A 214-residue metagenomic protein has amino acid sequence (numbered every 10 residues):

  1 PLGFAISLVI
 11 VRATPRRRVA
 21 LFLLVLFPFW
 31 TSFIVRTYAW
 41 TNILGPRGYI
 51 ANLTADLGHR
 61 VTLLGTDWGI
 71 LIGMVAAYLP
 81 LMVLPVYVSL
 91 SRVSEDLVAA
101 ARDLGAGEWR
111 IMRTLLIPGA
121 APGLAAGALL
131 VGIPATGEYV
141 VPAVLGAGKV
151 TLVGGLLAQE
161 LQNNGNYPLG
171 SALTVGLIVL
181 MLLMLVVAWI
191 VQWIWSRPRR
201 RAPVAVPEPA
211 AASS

Functional and structural regions predicted by a protein language model:
P1-I6, I34-Y38, R47, A51 (+4 more regions): Membrane-embedded alpha-helices of multi-pass transport/permease systems
P1-V25, N42, D96-V98, L116 (+1 more regions): Transmembrane-helix boundary motif in ABC transporter permease subunits
A13-L21, Y49-I50, T66, D96 (+3 more regions): Membrane-helix interface segments
R18-A39, L157: Pore- or pathway-lining transmembrane helices of multi-pass membrane proteins that form conduits for solutes/ions
F27, A76, M82-E95, A106-E138: Transmembrane alpha-helices
T37-V75, W109, L145-K149: Membrane-interfacial helix termini and adjacent extracytoplasmic/periplasmic loops of multi-pass transporters
Y87-R102, S171-S214: C-terminal transmembrane helix and the adjacent membrane-cytosol boundary/short C-terminal tail of inner/organellar
A143-I190: Interhelical loop and adjacent transmembrane-helix boundary motif in polytopic membrane transport permeases
